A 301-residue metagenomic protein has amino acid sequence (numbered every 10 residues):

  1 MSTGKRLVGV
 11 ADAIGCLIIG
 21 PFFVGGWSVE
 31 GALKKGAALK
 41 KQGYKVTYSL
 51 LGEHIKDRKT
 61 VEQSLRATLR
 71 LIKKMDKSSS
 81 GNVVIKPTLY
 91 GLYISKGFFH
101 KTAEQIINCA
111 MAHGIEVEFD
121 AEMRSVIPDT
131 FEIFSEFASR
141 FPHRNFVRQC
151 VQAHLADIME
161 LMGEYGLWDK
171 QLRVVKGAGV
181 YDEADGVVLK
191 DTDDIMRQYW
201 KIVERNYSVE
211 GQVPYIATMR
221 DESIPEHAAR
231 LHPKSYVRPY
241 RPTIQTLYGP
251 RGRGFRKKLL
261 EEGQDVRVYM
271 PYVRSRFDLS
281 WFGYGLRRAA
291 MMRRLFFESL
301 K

Functional and structural regions predicted by a protein language model:
M1-K301: Positively charged, amphipathic and often flexible ligand-engagement surfaces
